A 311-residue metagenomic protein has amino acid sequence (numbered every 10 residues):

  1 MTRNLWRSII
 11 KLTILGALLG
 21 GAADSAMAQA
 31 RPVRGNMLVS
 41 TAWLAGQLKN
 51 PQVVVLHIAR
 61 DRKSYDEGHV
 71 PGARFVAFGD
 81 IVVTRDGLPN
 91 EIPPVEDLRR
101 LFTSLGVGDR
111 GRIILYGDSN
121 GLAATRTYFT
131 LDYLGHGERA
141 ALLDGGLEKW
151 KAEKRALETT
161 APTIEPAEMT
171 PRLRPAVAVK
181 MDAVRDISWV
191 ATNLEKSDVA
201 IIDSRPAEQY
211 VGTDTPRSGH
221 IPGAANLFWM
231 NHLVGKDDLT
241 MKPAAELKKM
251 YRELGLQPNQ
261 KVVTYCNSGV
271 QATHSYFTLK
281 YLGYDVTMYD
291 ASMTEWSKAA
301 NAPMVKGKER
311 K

Functional and structural regions predicted by a protein language model:
M1-T13, G269: Bacterial N-terminal signal peptides that target proteins for export
I9-D24: Bacterial N-terminal signal peptides
Q29-S40, G46, V82-T84, L147-P222 (+1 more regions): Active-site neighborhoods of enzymes that stabilize oxyanions during catalysis
P32-R62, G72-F78: Mature N-terminal segment immediately following signal peptide/propeptide cleavage in secreted/periplasmic
P51-V54, D109-R112, S197-A200, P222 (+1 more regions): Loop/turn elements at helix/coil->beta-strand transitions in domains of secreted/extracellular proteins
V83-R112, W229-K261: Helix-loop module immediately N-terminal to the HCX5R catalytic loop in PTP-like cysteine phosphatase domains
I92-R185, T213, G219, N267 (+2 more regions): Thiolate-centered catalytic microenvironments shared by cysteine-dependent enzyme domains
L239, L247-K249, L254-R310: C-terminal soluble interaction/assembly domains
